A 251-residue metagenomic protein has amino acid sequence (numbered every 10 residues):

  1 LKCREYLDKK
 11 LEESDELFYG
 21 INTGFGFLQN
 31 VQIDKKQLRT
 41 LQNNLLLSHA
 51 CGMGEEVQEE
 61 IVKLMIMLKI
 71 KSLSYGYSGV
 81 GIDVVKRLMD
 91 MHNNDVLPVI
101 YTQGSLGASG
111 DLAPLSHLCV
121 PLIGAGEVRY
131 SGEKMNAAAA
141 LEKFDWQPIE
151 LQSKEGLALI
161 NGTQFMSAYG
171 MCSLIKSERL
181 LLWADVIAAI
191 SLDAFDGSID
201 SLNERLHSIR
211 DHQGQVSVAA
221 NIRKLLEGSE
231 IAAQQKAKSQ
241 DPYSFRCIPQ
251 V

Functional and structural regions predicted by a protein language model:
L1-S14: N- or domain-start disorder-to-order transition segments that initiate the globular core
F18: Conserved "HGTGT" condensation-loop signature of ketosynthase/thiolase-family condensing enzymes that catalyze
F27-Q42: Glycine-rich loop at the start of a catalytic domain that most often binds anionic cofactors/ligands
Q42-K63, M67-S74, L226-V251: Glycine-rich, flexible beta-strand/loop modules in the N-terminal catalytic cores of phosphate-handling
A50, G54-Q58, V62-H212: Active-site cavity-forming subdomains of large catalytic enzyme subunits
L192-V251: Accessory "access/gating" subregions that flank catalytic or transport cores
